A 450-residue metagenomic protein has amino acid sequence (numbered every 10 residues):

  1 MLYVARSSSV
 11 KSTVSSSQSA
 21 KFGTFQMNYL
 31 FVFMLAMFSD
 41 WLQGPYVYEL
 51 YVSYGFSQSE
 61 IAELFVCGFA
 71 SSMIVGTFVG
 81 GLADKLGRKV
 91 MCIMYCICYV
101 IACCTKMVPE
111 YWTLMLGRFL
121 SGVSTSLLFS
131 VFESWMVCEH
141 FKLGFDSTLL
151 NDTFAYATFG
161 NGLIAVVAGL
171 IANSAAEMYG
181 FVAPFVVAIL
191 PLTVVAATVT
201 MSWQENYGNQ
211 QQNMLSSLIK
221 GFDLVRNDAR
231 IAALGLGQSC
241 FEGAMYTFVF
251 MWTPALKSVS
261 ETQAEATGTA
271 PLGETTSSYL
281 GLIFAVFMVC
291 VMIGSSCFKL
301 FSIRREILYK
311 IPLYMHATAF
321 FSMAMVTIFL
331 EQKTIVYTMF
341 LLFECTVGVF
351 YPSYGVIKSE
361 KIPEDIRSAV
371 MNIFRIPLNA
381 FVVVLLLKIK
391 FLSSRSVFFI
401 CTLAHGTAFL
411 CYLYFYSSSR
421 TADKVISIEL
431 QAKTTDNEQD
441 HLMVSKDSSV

Functional and structural regions predicted by a protein language model:
A5-V14, F181, A188-M214, S302 (+1 more regions): Helix-loop junctions on the cytosolic side of multi-pass membrane transporters, especially the intracellular loop
T13-G23, W203-G237, S258, G268-A270 (+1 more regions): Juxtamembrane intracellular "pre-TM" segments in multi-pass secondary transporters
A20-V32, D223-F241, S278-Y279, E331-I335: Juxtamembrane cytosolic amphipathic helices that cap and anchor the N-termini of specific transmembrane helices
F22-Q26, K106-R118, H316, V326-F340 (+1 more regions): Helix-loop junctions at membrane interfaces in 12-TM secondary transporters
V32-E49, I61-G81, V90, Y95 (+7 more regions): Substrate-agnostic recognition of the 12-TM MFS/MFS-like secondary transporter fold
S39-E60, F250-S278, V326: Short amphipathic helix-loop junctions that connect adjacent transmembrane helices in Major Facilitator Superfamily/SLC
V90-T105, V187-I189, K310-M325: Structural signature of the two symmetry-related core transmembrane helices
S174-L190, T262-G281, L387-Y412: A membrane-interface helix-boundary motif in multi-pass transporters
